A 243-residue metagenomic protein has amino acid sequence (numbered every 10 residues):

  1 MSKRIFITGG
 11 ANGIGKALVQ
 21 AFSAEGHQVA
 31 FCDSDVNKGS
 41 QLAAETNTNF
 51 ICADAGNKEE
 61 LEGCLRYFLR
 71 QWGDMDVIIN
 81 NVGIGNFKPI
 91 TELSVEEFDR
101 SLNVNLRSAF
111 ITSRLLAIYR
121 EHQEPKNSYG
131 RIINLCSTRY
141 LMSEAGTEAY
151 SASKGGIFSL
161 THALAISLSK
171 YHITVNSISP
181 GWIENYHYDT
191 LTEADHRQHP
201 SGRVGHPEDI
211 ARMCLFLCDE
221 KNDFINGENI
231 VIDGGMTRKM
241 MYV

Functional and structural regions predicted by a protein language model:
M1-A30: Canonical Rossmann dinucleotide-binding motif of NAD(H)/NADP(H)-dependent dehydrogenases/reductases, specifically
P89-I90, E97-L102, D195: Substrate-binding pocket helix/loop in short-chain dehydrogenase/reductase
L93, M142-S151, A163, V243: Active-site loop-to-helix junction immediately N-terminal to the catalytic Tyr of the SDR YXXXK motif in Rossmann-fold
S113, S153, T161: Active-site helix of classical SDR
S137: Residue(s) in the substrate-gating loop at a strand-loop-helix junction that position the organic substrate next
M142, N226-V243: Short C-terminal tail/terminal secondary-structure segment of NAD(P)H-dependent dehydrogenase/reductase domains
S169, T174, I225-G227: Short, small/polar-rich loop/turn modules that mediate ligand/substrate recognition or access, typified
